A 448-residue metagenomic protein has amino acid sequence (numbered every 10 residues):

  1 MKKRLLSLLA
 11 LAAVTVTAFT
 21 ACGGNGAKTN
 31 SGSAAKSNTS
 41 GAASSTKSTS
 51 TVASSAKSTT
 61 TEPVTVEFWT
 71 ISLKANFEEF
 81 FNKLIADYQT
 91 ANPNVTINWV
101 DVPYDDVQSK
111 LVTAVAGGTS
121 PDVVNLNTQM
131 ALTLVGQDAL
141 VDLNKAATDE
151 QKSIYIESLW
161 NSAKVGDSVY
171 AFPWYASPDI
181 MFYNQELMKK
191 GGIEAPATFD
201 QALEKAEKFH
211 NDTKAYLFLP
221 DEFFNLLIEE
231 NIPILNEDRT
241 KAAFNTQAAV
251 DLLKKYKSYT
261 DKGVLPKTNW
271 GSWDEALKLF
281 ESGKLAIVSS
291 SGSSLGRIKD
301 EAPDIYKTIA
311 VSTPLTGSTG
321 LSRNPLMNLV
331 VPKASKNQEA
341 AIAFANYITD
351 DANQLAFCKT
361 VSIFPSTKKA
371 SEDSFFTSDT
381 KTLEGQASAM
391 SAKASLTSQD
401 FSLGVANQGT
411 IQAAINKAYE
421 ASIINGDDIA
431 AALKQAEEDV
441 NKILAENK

Functional and structural regions predicted by a protein language model:
F19-A42: Bacterial lipoprotein signal-peptidase II cleavage site
K36, K47, K189, L396-K448: Conserved C-terminal helix/tail region of periplasmic/extracytoplasmic solute-binding proteins
A86, T90-A91, K254, S258-L265 (+2 more regions): Extracytoplasmic/periplasmic substrate-recognition and gating elements
D87-Y155, S162, E186, K190-A197 (+4 more regions): Extracytoplasmic "Venus flytrap"/periplasmic binding protein-like
P103, N127-I180, L203, F209-N211 (+3 more regions): Hinge/lid segment of periplasmic solute-binding proteins
L134-A139, S158-E194, L219-R239, L253 (+2 more regions): Periplasmic solute-binding protein
A206-H210, K241-N269: Glycine-centered hinge/linker elements that transmit conformational signals in sensory and ligand-binding systems
S312, T360-A413, A421, N447: Long, aromatic- and glycine/proline-rich binding clefts that accommodate carbohydrate-like moieties
